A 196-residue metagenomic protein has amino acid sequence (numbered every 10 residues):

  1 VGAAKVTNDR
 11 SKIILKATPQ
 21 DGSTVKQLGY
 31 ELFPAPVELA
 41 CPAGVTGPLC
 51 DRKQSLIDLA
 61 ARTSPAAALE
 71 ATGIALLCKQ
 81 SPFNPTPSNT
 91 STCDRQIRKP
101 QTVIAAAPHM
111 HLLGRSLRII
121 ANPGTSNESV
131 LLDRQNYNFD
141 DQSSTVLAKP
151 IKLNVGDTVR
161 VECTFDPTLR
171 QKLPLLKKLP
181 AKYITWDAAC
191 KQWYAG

Functional and structural regions predicted by a protein language model:
V1-G196: Beta-strand-centric surfaces of beta-sandwich/beta-rich domains
